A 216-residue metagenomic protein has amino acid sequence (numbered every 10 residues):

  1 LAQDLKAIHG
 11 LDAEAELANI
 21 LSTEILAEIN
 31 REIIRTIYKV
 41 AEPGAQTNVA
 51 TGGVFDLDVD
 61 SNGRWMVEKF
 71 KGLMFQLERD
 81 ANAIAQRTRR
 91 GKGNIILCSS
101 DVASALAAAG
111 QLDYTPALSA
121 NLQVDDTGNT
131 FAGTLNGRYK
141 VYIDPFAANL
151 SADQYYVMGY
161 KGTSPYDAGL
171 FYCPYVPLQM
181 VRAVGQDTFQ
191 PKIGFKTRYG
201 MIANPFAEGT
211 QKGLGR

Functional and structural regions predicted by a protein language model:
L1-A2, F55: Short acidic (Asp/Glu) and glycine-rich catalytic loops that position anionic groups and cofactors
Q3-H9, A13-N19, E28, K71-G72 (+2 more regions): Sequence/fold signature of self-assembling virion shell proteins
A13-E14, I29-T51: Short, glycine/acidic-rich hinge or "gate" loops at secondary-structure transitions that mediate conformational
S22-I29, I33, A81, A85 (+1 more regions): Structural signal for hydrophobic packing residues in well-ordered secondary-structure cores of soluble enzyme domains
T23, K92-I96, K140, K192: Beta-sheet entry/capping signal
T47-L122: Extended, solvent-exposed, turn-rich assembly/linker loops in the middle of proteins
